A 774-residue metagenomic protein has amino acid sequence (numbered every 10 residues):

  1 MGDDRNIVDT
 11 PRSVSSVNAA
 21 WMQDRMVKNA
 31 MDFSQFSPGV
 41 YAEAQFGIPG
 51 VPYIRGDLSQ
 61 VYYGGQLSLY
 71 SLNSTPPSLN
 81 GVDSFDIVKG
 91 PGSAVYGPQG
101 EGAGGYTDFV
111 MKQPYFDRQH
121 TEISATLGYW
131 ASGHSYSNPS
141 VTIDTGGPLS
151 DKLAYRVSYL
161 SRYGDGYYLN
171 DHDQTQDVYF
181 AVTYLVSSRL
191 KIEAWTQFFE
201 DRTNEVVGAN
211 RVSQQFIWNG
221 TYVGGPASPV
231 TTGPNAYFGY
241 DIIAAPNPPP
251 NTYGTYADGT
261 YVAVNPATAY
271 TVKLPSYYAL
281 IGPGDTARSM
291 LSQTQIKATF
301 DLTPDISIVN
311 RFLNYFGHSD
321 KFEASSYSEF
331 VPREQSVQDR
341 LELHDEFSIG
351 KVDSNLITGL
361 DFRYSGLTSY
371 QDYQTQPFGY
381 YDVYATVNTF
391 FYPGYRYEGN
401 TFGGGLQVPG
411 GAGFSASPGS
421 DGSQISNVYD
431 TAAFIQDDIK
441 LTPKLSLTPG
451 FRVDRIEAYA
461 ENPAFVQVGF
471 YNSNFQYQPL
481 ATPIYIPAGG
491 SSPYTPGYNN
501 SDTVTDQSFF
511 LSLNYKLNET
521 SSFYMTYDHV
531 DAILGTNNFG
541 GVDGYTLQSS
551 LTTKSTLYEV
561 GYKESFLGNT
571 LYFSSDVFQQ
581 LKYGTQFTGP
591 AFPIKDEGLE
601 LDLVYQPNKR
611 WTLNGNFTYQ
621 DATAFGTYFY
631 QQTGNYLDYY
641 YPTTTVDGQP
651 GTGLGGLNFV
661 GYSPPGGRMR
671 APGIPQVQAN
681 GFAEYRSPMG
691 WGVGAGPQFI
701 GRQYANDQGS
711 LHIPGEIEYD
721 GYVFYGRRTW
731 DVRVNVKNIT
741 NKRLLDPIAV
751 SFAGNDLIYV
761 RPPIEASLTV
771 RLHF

Functional and structural regions predicted by a protein language model:
M1-D117, V560: Acidic, small-polar-rich N-terminal luminal/periplasmic segments of exported/outer-membrane proteins
G81-D83, V95-Y179, V186-L190, S292 (+1 more regions): Outer-membrane beta-barrel translocator/receptor signature
D177-S369, E559, Y572: Outer-membrane beta-barrel domain signature, strongest for Gram-negative TonB-dependent receptors and also present
L185, D353-S365, Q424-K582, D596-E597 (+3 more regions): Structural signature of Gram-negative outer-membrane beta-barrels, strongest in the C-terminal barrel of TonB-dependent
V206-Y278, S326, Q376-D421, Y459-T503 (+3 more regions): Solvent-exposed loop segments that connect transmembrane elements
S292-F316, P332-F465, K516: Face-selective signature of the C-terminal outer-membrane beta-barrel domain
T570-L571, D576-Y583, P590-Q708, T740 (+1 more regions): Gram-negative outer-membrane beta-barrel transporters
A622, F699-N706, F724-F774: C-terminal beta-signal and adjacent terminal beta-strands/loops of Gram-negative outer-membrane beta-barrel proteins
